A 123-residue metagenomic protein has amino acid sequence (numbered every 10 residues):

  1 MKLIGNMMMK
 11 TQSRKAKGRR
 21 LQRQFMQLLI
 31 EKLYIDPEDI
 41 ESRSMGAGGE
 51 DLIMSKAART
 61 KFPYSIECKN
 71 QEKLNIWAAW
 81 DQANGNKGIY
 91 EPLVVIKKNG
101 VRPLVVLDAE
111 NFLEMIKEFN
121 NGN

Functional and structural regions predicted by a protein language model:
M1-N123: Catalytic phosphate/metal-binding cores of nucleic-acid and nucleotide-processing enzymes, i.e., regions that mediate
